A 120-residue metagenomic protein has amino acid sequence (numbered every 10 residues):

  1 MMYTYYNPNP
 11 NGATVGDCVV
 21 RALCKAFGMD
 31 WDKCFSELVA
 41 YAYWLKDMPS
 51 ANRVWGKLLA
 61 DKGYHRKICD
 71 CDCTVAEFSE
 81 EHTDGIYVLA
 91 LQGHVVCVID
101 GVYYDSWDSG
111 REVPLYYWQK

Functional and structural regions predicted by a protein language model:
M1-M48, N52-G63: Active-site nucleophile-adjacent alpha helix/oxyanion-hole segment immediately C-terminal to the catalytic cysteine
Y41-G93, I99-D108, Y116-Y117: Conserved active-site-adjacent core of cysteine acyl-enzyme catalytic domains
K120: Glycine-rich adenosyl-nucleotide cofactor-binding module
